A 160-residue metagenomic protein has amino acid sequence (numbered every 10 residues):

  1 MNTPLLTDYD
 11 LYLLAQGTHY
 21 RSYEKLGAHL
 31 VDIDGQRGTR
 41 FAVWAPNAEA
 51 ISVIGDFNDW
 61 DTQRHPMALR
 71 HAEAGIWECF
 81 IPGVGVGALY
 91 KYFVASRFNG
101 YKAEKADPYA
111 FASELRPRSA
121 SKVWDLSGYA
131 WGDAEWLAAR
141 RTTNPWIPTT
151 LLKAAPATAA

Functional and structural regions predicted by a protein language model:
M1-R40, D61, H71-A160: The feature marks proteins involved in alpha-glucan
W44-I51: Short proline/glycine-enriched turn/loop motifs at strand-loop junctions of beta-rich domains
A45, F57, A155: A broadly conserved detector of short glycine/acidic/proline-rich loop/turn motifs that flank catalytic sites and bind
I51-V53, Y90: Short beta-strand elements bearing conserved aromatic residues within extracellular beta-rich modules
I54-D56, A95: Predominantly extracellular/luminal cell-surface or secreted proteins
Q63-P66: Recognizes extended acidic, P/S/T-rich segments that occur within or adjacent to Ig-like beta-sandwich modules
